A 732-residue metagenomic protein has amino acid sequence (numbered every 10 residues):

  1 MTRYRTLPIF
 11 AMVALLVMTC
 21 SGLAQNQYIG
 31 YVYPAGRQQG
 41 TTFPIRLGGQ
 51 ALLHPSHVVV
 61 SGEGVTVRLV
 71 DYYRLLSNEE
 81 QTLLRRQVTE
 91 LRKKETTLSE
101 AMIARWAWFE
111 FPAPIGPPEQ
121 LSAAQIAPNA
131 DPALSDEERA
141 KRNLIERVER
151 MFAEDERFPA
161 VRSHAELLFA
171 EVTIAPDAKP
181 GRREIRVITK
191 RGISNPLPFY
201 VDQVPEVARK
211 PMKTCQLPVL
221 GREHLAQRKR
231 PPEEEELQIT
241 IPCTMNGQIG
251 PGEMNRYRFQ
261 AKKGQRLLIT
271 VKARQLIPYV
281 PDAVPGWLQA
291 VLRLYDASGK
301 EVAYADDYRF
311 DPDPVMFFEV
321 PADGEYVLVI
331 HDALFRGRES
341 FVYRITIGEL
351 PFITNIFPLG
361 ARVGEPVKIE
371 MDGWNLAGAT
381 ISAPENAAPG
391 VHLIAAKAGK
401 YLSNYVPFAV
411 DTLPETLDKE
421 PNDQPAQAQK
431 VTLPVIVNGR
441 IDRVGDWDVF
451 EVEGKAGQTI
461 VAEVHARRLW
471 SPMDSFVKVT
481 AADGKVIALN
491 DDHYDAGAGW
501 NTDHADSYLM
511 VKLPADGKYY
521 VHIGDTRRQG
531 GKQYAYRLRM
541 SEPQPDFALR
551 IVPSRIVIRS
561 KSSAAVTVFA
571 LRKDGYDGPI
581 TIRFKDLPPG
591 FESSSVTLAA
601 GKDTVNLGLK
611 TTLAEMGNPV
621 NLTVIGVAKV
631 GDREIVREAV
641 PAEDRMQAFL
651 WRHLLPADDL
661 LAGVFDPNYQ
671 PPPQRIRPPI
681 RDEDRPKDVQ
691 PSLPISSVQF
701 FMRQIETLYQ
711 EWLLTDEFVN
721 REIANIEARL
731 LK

Functional and structural regions predicted by a protein language model:
I9-S21: Bacterial N-terminal signal peptides
Q25-Q39, P44-L91, R105, G192 (+10 more regions): Acidic, Ser/Thr/Pro-rich low-complexity intrinsically disordered segments
Q39-A51, V60-G62, T82-T97, P128 (+4 more regions): Ligand-binding face of N-terminal immunoglobulin V-set domains in extracellular IgSF glycoproteins
S56-A160, G575-A599: Surface-exposed binding patches on compact interaction domains or structured appendages
A153, A160-E171, D311-P314, A379 (+2 more regions): Aromatic sugar-binding surface patches on proteins that engage polysaccharides or sugar-phosphate polymers
L197-T240, G399-V435: Predominantly extracellular/luminal regions of secreted and cell-surface proteins, especially disulfide-bonded
V219-H224, V640-P686: Acidic, serine/threonine- and proline-rich intrinsically disordered appendage/tail regions
Q690-K732: Alpha-helical, heptad-rich or low-complexity scaffold/stalk segments that mediate oligomerization or tethering
